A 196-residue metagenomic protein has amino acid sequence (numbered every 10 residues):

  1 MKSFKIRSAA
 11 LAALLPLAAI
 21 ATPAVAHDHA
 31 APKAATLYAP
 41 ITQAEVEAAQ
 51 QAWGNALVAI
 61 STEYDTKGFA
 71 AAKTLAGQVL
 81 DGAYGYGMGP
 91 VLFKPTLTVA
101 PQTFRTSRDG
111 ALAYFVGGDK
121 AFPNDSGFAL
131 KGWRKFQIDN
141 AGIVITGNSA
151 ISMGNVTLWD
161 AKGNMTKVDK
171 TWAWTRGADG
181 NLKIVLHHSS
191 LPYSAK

Functional and structural regions predicted by a protein language model:
K2-L11: Bacterial N-terminal signal peptides that target proteins for export
A10-I20: Bacterial N-terminal signal peptides
A21-V25: Juxtamembrane cytosolic interface motif at the C-terminal end of transmembrane helices
A26-A83, P90: Short, low-complexity N-terminal intrinsically disordered segments enriched in polar/charged residues
K67-N140: A solvent-exposed, acidic/Ser-Thr-rich amphipathic alpha-helical stretch
I145-M153, T157, A161-A195: Short beta-strand edge/turn micro-motifs at domain boundaries
